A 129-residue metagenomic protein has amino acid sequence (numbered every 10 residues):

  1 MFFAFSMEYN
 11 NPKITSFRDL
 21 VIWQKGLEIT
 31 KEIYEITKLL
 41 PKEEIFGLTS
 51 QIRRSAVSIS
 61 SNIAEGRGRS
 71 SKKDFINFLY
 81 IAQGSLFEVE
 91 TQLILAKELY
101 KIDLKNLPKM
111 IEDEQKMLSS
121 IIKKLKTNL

Functional and structural regions predicted by a protein language model:
M1-L129: Amphipathic alpha-helical assembly/interaction segments
